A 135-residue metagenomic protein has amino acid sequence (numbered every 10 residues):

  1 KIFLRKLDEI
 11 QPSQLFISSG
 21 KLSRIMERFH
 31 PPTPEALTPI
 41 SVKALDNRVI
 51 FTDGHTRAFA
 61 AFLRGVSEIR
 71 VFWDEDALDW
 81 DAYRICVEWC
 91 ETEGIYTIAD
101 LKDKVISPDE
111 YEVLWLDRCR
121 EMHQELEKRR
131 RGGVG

Functional and structural regions predicted by a protein language model:
K1-T52, F62: Short alpha-helix boundary/capping and kink motifs at helix termini
E35-W89: A short, basic-hydrophobic beta/loop patch
D76-G135: Amphipathic, charge-rich alpha-helical segments that serve as recognition/docking helices
